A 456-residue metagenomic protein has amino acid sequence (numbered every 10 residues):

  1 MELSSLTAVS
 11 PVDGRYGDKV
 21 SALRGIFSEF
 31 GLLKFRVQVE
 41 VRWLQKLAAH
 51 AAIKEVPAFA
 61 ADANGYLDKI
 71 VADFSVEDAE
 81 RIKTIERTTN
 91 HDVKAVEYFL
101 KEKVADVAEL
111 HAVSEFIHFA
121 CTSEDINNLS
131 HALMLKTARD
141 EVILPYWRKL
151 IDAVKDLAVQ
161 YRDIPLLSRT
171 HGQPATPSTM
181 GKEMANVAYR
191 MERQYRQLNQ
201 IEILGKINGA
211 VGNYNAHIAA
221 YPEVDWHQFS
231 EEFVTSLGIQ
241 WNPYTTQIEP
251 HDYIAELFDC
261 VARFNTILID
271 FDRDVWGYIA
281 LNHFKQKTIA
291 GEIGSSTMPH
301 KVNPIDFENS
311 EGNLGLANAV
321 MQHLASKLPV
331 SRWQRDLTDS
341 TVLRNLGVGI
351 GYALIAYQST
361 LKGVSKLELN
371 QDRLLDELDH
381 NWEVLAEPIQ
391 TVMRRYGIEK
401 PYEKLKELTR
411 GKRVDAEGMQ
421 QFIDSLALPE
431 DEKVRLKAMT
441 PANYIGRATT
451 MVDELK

Functional and structural regions predicted by a protein language model:
M1-K34, I85-E86, N282-F284, S295-K456: Glycine-rich cofactor/substrate-binding loops
E2-H217, Y221-E232, G294, F307 (+5 more regions): A helix-coil-helix interface module used to build multimeric assemblies and to scaffold catalytic/cofactor sites
R42-L47, F99, K103, A138 (+17 more regions): Generic, well-ordered alpha-helical scaffold segments in large soluble proteins
S123, I218-Y221, V234-S236, W241-I248 (+4 more regions): A structural signal for small-residue-enriched, beta-sheet-centric alpha/beta enzyme cores and oligomeric scaffold folds
K136-L144, R148-I151, K155, A185-A188 (+7 more regions): Short amphipathic alpha-helical segments with heptad-repeat character
L157, Y161-I164, L198-I201, G205 (+6 more regions): Hydrophobic stripe of amphipathic alpha-helices that form coiled-coil interfaces
Q194, Q240, T246-R332: Glycine-rich anion/phosphate-binding loop at the beta-strand->alpha-helix junction
